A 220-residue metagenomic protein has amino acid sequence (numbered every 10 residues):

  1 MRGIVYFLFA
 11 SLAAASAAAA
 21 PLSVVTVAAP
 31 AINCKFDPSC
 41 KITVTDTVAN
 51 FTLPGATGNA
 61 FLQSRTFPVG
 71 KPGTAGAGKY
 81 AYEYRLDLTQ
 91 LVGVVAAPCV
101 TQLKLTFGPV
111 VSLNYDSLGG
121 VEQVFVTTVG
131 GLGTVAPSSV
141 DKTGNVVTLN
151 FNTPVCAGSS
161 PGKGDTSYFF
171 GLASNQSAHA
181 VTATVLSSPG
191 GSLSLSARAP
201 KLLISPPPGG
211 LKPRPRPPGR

Functional and structural regions predicted by a protein language model:
M1-I4: Positively charged n-region of N-terminal signal peptides that target proteins for export
Y6-F7, A17: Cleavable N-terminal signal peptides
L8-F9, A31: N-terminal regions of proteins, emphasizing targeting and processing segments when present
F9-A10, G78: Generic secretory/membrane-interface signal
L12-S16: N-terminal signal peptide c-region/cleavage motif recognized by signal peptidases
A20-K212: Extracellular or exported targeting regions of proteins
L211-R220: Polycationic, low-complexity disordered segments in secreted or periplasmic proteins
